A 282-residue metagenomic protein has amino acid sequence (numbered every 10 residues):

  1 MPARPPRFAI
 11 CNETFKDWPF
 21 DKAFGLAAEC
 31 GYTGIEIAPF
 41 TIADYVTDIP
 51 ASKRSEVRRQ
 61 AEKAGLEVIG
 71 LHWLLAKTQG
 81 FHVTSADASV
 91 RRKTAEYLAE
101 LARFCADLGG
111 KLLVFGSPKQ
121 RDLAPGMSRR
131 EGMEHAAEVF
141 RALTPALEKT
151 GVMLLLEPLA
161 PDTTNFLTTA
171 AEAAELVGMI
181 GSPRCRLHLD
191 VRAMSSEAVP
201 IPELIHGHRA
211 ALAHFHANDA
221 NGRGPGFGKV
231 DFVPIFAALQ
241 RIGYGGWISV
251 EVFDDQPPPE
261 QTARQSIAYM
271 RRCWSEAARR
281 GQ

Functional and structural regions predicted by a protein language model:
M1-A9, T14-G31, E62, A99 (+3 more regions): Histidine-acidic metal/acid-base catalytic patches
R4, D21-K22, Q60-K63, E67 (+3 more regions): Active-site acidic/histidine proton-transfer and metal-coordination neighborhood in alpha/beta enzyme cores
E13, H72-A76: Short, solvent-exposed turn/loop segments enriched in Gly/Ser/Thr/Pro and often Arg
E36, G70-H72, V114, L155 (+2 more regions): Conserved beta-strand positions in the central sheet of alpha/beta enzyme cores
A38-A61, S117-A124: Glycine-rich, proline-tolerant flexible connector loops at the mouths of alpha/beta enzymes
F40, A76, P118, A220 (+1 more regions): Flexible loop residues that form catalytic and substrate-binding hotspots at small-molecule/glycan-binding clefts
T47-R54, D87-R91, G126-M133, F166 (+2 more regions): Flexible, glycine- and charge-enriched loops at secondary-structure boundaries
A51-K63, A136-L147, E203-G207, P234-A238: Catalytic-core regions built around general acid/base machinery
